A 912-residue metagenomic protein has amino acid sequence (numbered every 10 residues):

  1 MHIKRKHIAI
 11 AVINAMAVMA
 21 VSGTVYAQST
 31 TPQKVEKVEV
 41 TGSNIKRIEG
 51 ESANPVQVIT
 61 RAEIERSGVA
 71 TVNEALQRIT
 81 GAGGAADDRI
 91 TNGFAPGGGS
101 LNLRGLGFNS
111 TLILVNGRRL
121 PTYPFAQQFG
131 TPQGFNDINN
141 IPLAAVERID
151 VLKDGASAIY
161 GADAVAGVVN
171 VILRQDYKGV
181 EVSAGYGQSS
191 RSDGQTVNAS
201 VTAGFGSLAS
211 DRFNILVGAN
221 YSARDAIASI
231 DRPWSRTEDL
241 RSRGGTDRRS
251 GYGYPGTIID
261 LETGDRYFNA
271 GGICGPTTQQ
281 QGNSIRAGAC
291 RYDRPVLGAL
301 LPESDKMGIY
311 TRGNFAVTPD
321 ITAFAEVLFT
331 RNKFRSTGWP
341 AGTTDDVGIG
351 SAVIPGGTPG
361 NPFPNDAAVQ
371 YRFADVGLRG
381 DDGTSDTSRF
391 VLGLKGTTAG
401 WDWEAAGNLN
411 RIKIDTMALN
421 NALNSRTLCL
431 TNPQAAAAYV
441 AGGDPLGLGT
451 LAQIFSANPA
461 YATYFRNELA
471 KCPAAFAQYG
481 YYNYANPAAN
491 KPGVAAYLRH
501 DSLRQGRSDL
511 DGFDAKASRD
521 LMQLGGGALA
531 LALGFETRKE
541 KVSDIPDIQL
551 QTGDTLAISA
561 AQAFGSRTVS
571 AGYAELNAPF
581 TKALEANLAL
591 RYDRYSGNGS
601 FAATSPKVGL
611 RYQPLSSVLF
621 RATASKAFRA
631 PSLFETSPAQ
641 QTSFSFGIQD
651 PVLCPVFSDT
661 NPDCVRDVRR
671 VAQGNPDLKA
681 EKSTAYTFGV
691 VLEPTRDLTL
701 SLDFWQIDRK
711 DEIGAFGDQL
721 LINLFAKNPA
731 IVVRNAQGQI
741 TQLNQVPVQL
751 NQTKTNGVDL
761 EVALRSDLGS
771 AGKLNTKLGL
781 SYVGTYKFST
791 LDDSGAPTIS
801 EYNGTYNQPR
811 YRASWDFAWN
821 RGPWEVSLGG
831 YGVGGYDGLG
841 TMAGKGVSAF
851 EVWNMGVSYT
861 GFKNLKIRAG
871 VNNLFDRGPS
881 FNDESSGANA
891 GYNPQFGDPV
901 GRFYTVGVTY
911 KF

Functional and structural regions predicted by a protein language model:
M1-V69, N73-Q77, I138, S200-S207 (+3 more regions): N-terminal Sec signal peptide and the immediately downstream disordered periplasmic leader that contains the TonB box
S29-T30, E39-T91, N102, V115 (+8 more regions): N-terminal plug
V56, I64, L76, I149 (+7 more regions): Non-catalytic regulatory/gating segments with a bias toward low-complexity or hydrophobic composition
Q128, I227, P233-S242, A270-S304 (+5 more regions): Surface-exposed, low-complexity loop segments enriched in small/polar and acidic residues
T131-Q133, L143-E147, I159-V169, Q175-R236 (+3 more regions): Outer-membrane beta-barrel translocator/receptor signature
I141, D176-G179, L208-F213, V317-I321 (+8 more regions): Short loop/turn motifs that connect adjacent beta-strands in outer-membrane beta-barrel proteins
T202, S643, G772-K863, F875-D876: C-terminal beta-barrel architecture of Gram-negative outer-membrane proteins
T699, G784-T785, G830-D837, Y859-F912: C-terminal beta-signal and adjacent terminal beta-strands/loops of Gram-negative outer-membrane beta-barrel proteins
